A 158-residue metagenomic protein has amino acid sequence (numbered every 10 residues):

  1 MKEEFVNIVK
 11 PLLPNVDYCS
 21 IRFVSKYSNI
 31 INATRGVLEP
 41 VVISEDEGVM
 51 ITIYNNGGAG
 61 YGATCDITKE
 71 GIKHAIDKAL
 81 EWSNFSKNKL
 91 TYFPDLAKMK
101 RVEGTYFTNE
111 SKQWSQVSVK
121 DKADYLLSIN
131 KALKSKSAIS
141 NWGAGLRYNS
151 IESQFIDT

Functional and structural regions predicted by a protein language model:
M1-T158: Active-site bordering "gate/hinge" segments that shape substrate access to catalytic or cofactor-binding pockets
